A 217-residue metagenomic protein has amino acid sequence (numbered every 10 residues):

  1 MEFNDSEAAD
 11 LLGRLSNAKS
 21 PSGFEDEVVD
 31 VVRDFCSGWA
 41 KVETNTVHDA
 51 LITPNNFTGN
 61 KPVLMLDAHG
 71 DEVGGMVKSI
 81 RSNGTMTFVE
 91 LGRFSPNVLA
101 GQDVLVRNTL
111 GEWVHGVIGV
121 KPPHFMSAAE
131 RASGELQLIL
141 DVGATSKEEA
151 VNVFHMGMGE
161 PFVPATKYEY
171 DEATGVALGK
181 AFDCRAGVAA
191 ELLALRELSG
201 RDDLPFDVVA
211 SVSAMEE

Functional and structural regions predicted by a protein language model:
M1-E217: N-terminal hydrophobic/helix-forming segments and targeting peptides
